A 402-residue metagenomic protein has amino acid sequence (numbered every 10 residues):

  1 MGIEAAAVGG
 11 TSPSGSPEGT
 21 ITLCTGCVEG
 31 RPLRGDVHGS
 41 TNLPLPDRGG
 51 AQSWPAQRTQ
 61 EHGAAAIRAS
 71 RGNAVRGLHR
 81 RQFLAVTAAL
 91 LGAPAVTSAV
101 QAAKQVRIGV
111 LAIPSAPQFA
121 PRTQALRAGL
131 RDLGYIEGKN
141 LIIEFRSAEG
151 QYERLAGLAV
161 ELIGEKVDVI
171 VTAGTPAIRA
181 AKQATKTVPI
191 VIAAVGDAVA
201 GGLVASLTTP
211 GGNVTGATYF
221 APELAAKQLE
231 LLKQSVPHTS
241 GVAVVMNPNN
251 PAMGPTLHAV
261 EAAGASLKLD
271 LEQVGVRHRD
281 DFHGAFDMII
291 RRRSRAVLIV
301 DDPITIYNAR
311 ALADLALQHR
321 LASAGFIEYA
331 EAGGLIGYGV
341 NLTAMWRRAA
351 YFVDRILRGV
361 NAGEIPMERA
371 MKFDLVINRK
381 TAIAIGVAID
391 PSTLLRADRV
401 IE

Functional and structural regions predicted by a protein language model:
M1-E402: Short hydrophobic alpha-helices and adjacent helix-cap/hinge residues
